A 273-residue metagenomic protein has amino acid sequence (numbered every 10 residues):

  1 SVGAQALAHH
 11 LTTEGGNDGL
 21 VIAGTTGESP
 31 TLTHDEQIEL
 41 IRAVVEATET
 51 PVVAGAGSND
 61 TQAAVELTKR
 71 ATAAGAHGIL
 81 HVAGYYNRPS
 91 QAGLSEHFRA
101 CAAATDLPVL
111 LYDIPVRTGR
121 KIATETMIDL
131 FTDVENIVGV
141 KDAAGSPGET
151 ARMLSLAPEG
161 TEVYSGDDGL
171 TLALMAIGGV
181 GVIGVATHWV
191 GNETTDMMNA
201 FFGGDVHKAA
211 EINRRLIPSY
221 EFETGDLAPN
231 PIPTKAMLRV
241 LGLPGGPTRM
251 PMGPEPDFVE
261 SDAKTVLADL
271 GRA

Functional and structural regions predicted by a protein language model:
S1-K121, D129: Active-site beta->alpha loop and helix N-cap motifs at the rims of alpha/beta catalytic domains
G3-H10, E36, L40, A63 (+11 more regions): General structural feature for long, well-ordered alpha-helical segments within catalytic domains of soluble enzymes
A8-N17, A186-A273: C-terminal alpha-helical cap/extension of soluble enzyme domains
T12, V44, A71, C101 (+5 more regions): Conserved, mostly hydrophobic/aromatic
G24-G27, R117, G178, L243 (+1 more regions): Residue-level signal for pocket-adjacent positions within structured domains
E39, A43-A47, R70, A74 (+8 more regions): Alpha-helical structural signal in soluble globular domains
T50-P51, P108, I137, G160 (+1 more regions): Secondary-structure boundary/capping positions in well-ordered alpha/beta enzyme cores
A103-A104, V116-E223, L227: Catalytic alpha/beta core domains of metabolic enzymes, predominantly
